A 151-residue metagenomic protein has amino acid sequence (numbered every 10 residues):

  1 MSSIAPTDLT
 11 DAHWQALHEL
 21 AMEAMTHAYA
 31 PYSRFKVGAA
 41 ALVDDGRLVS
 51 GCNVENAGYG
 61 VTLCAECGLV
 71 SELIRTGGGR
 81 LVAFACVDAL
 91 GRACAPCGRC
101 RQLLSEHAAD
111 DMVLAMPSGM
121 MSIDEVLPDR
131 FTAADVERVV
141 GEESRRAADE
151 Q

Functional and structural regions predicted by a protein language model:
S2-L9, H13-A24, T76-Q151: C-terminal binding/interaction regions
L20-E23, A65-L73: Short, well-ordered amphipathic alpha-helical segments that serve as non-catalytic structural scaffolds within diverse
Y29-Y32: Short Gly/Pro-enriched turn/cap motifs at secondary-structure boundaries
R34-V43: Short beta-strand scaffold segments in enzyme catalytic cores
L42-D44, N53-V54: Histidine- and/or cysteine-centered catalytic micro-motif in compact active-site loops
N53-C67: Compact, glycine-rich, soluble single-domain proteins
